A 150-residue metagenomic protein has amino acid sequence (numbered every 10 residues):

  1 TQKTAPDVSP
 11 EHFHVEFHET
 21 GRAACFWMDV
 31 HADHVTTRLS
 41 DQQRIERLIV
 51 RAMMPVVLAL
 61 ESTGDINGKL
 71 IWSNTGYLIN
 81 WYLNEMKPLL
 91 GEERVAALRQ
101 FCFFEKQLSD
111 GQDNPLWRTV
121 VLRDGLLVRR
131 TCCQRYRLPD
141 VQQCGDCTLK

Functional and structural regions predicted by a protein language model:
T1-R123: Hydrophobic, aromatic-lined core segments that form the binding pocket/scaffold for planar heteroaromatic ligands
L70, N74, V128, Q142: Short, well-structured alpha-helical interface segments that form or flank functional binding sites
W117, D124-G125, R129, P139: C-terminal, helix-dominated tail/subdomain
R130-K150: Local cysteine-cluster metal-coordination motifs and their immediate loop/turn environment, predominantly Fe-S cluster
